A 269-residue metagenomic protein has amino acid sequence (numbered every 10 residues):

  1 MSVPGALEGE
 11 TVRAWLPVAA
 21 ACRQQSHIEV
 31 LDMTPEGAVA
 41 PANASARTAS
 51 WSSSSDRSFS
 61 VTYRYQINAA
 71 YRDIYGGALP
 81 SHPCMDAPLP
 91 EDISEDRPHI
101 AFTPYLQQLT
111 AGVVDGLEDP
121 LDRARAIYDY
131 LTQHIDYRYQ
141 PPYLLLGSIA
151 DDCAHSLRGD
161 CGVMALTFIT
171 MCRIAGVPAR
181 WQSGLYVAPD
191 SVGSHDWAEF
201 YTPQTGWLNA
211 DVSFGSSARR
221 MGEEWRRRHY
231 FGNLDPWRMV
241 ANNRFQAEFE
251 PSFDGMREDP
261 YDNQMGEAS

Functional and structural regions predicted by a protein language model:
S2-C22: Surface-exposed beta-strand/loop patches in extracellular or lumenal glycoproteins
A14, I127, A198: Terminal peptide-recognition signature
L16, S26-V30, R227: Acidic, serine/threonine-rich low-complexity disordered tracts
P17-A21, R64-Q66, P203-T205, G215: Solvent-exposed coil/turn segments that connect beta secondary-structure elements in extracytoplasmic/periplasmic
C22-S53: Solvent-exposed beta-strand/loop surfaces of large extracellular or lumenal domains
P41-H155: Acidic low-complexity segments
P120-I127, L157-C172: Active-site nucleophilic cysteine motif
V163-F253: Hydrophobic/aromatic-rich core segments of domains that either
